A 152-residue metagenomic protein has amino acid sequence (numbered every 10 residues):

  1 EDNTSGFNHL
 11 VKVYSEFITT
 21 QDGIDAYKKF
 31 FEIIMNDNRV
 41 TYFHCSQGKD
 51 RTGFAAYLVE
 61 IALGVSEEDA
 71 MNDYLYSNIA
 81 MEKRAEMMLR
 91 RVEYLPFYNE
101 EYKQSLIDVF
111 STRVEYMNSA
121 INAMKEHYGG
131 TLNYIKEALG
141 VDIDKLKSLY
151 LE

Functional and structural regions predicted by a protein language model:
E1-Y42, F54-E152: Cys-dependent protein tyrosine phosphatase-like superfamily
Q47, R51-T52: Ser/Thr-glycine-rich phosphate-binding loops at phosphate-binding pockets of nucleotides, nucleotide cofactors
